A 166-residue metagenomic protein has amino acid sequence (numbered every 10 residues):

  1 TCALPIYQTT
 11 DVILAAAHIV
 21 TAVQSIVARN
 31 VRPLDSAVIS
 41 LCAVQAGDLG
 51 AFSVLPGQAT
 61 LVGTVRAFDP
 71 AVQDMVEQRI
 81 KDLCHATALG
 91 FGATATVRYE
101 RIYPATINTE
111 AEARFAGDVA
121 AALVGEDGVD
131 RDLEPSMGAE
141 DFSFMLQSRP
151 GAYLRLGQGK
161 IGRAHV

Functional and structural regions predicted by a protein language model:
C2-L4, H165: Short, small-residue-biased leader/transition segments that mark boundaries at the very start of proteins
P5-V12, F68: Short alpha-helix boundary/capping segments
L14-H165: Metal-dependent amide/peptide-bond hydrolase catalytic core, centered on the "pita-bread" metallohydrolase fold
